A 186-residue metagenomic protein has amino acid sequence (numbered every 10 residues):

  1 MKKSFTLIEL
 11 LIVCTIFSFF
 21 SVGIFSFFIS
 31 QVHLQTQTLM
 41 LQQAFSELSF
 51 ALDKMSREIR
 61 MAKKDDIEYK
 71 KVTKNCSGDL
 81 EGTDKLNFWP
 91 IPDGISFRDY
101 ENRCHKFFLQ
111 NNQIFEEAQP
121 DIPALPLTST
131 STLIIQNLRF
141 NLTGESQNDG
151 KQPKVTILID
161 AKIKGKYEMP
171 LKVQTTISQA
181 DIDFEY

Functional and structural regions predicted by a protein language model:
K2, E47, W89-P90, Q152: A generic fold-level signal
K2-S56, R60: Aliphatic-rich helix starts adjacent to a transmembrane/signal segment
F20, I67-E68: Short, hydrophobic secondary-structure boundary micro-motifs
E68-N148: Type IV pilin-like appendage domain
A124, S131-Y186: Short linear sequence signals and composition-biased patches located at protein termini or domain-edge surfaces
